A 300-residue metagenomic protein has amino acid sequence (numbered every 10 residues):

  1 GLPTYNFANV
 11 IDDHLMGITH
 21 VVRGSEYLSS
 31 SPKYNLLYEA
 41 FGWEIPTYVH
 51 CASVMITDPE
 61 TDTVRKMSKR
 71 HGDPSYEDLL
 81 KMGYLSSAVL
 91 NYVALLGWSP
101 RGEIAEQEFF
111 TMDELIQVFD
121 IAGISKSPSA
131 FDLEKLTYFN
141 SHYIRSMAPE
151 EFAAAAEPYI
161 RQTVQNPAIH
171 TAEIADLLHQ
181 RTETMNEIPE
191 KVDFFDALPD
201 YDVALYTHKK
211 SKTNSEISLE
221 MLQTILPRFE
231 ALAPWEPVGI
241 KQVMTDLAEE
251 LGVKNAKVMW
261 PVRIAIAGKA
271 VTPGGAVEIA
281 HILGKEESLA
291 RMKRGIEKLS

Functional and structural regions predicted by a protein language model:
G1-I144, P158, W260-G268, G295: Alpha-helical recognition segments enriched in aromatics with Gly/Pro capping that present substrate-recognition
M16-V21, P74, I225, V243-T245 (+1 more regions): Glycine- and acidic
T57-E60, L115-G123, T163, T182 (+3 more regions): Short, mixed-charge aromatic SLiMs
K81, P128, H170, L251-N255 (+1 more regions): Secondary-structure capping and boundary motifs in well-ordered enzyme cores
S87-L90, D113, L133-T137, E150 (+5 more regions): Non-catalytic, well-ordered alpha-helical scaffold segments
Y92-V93, N140, A175-T182, M244 (+2 more regions): Short alpha-helical scaffolding segments that buttress acidic/His motifs in well-ordered protein cores
P149-L251: Small-residue-rich helix-loop
V238-L299: Charged substrate- and nucleic-acid-binding regions of tRNA-handling and nucleotidyl-transfer enzymes, centered on
